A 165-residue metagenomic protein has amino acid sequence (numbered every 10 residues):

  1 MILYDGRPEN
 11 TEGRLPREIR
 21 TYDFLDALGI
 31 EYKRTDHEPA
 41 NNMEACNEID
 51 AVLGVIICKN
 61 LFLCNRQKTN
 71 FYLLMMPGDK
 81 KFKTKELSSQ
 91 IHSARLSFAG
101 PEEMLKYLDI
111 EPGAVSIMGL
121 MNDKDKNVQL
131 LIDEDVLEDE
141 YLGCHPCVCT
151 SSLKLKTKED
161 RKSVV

Functional and structural regions predicted by a protein language model:
M1-V165: Extended, low-hydrophobicity, polar/charged segments
